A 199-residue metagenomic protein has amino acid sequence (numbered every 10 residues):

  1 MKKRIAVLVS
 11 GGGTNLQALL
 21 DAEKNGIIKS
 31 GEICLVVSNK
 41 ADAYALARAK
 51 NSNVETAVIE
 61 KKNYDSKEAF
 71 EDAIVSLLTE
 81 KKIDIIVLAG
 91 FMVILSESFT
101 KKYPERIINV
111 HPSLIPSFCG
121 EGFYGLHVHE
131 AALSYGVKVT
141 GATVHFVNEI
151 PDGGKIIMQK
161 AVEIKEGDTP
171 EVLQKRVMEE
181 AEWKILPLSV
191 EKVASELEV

Functional and structural regions predicted by a protein language model:
K2-Y44: N-terminal Rossmann-like dinucleotide-binding module
A6, T56-A57, K61-E68, S96-E105: Internal alpha/beta domain cores that form substrate/cofactor-binding pockets in large enzymes and binding proteins
S30-A69: Short, surface-exposed acidic-centric catalytic microdomains
A69-V75, Y124-V128: Charged helix-capping and loop-helix junction motifs
L77-D84: Glycine-rich phosphate-binding loop signature in dinucleotide/nucleotide-binding domains
I85, A89-L197: Donor/substrate-binding cores of folate-linked one-carbon enzymes
